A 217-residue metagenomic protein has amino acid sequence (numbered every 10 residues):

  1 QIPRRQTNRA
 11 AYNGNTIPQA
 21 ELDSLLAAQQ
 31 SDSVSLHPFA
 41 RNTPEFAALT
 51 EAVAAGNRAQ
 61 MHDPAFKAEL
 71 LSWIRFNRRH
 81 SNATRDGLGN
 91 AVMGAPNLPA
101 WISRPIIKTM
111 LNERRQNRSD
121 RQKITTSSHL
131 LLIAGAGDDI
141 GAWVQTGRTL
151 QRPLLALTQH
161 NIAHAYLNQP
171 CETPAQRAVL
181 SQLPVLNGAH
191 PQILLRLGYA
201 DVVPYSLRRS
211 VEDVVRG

Functional and structural regions predicted by a protein language model:
Q1-G217: Acidic, surface-exposed loops and disordered segments
